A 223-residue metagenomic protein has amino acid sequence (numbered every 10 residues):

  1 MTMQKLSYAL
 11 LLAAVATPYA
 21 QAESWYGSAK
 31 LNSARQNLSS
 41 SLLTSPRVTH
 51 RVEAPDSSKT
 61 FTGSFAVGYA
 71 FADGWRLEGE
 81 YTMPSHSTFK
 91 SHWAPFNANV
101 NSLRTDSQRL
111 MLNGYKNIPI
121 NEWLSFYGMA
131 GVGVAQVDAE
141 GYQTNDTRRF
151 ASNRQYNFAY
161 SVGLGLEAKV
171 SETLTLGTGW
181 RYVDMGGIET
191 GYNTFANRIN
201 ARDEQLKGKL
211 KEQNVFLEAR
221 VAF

Functional and structural regions predicted by a protein language model:
M1-S24: Cleavable N-terminal export/targeting peptides
E23-S24, L31-R35, A66-Y142, L210-F223: Gram-negative (and chloroplast) outer-membrane scaffold detector with strong preference for beta-barrel transmembrane
R35-G63, A151-N157: Surface-exposed strand-loop-strand hairpins of Gram-negative outer-membrane beta-barrel proteins
S39-V48, T88-F96, D138-R148, E189-A196: Outer-membrane beta-barrel translocator domains and adjoining extracellular loop/strand segments of Gram-negative
T49-A54, F96-L103, N145-S152, A201-K207: Extracellular loop and loop/strand-boundary signature of outer-membrane beta-barrel proteins
P55-F61, R104-R109, I120, S152-A159 (+1 more regions): Short sequence motifs at beta-strands and strand-loop junctions characteristic of Gram-negative outer-membrane
H86, K90, S171-F223: Predominantly the C-terminal beta-signal and adjacent terminal strand-loop region of outer-membrane beta-barrel
L110-L112, A130-G133, Q155-L166: Hydrophobic alpha-helical segments of small multi-pass membrane proteins
